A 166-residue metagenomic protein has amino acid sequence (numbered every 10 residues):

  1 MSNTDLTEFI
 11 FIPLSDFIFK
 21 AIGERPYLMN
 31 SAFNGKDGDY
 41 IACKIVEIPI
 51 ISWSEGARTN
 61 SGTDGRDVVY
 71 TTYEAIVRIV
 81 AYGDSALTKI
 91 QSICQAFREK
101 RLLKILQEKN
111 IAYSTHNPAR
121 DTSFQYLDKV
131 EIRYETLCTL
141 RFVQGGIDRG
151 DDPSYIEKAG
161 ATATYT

Functional and structural regions predicted by a protein language model:
M1-D64, A161-T166: Small/polar-rich, solvent-exposed N-terminal microdomains that initiate assembly or binding
K44-V46, Y82, S114-H116: A structural detector for beta-sheet-dominated domains
D64-D67, Q125-Y126: Short, P/G- and charge-enriched loop/turn segments at secondary-structure junctions
V69-S85, I93, I132-Q144: Oligomerization/assembly interface segments of phage tail-like spikes and tubes
T88: Winged helix-turn-helix DNA-binding recognition segment
S92-R98: Bilobed periplasmic-binding protein/Venus flytrap-like ligand-binding cleft at the lobe interface of extracytoplasmic
R98-I147: Acidic-leaning, charged glycine-interspersed low-complexity segments
R141, G145-T164: Mixed-charge, glycine-accented linear interaction segment located at domain edges/termini
